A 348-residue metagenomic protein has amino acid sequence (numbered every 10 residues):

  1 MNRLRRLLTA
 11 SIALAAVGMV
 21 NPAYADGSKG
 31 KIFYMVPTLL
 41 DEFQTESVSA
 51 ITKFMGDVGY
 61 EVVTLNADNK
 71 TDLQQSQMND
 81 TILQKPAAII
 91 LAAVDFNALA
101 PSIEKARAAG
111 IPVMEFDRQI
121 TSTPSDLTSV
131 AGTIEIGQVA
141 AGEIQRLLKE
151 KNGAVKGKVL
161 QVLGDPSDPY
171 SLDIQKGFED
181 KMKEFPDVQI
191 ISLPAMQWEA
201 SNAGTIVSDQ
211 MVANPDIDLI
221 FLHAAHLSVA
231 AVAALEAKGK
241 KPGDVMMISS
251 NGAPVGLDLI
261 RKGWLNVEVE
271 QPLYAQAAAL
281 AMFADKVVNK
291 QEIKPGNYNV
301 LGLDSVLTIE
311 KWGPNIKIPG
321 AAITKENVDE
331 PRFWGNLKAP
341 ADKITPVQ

Functional and structural regions predicted by a protein language model:
M1-T9: Bacterial N-terminal signal peptides that target proteins for export
R3, A23-Q348: A residue-level marker of the well-folded mature domains of exported/periplasmic proteins
T9-M19: Bacterial N-terminal signal peptides
